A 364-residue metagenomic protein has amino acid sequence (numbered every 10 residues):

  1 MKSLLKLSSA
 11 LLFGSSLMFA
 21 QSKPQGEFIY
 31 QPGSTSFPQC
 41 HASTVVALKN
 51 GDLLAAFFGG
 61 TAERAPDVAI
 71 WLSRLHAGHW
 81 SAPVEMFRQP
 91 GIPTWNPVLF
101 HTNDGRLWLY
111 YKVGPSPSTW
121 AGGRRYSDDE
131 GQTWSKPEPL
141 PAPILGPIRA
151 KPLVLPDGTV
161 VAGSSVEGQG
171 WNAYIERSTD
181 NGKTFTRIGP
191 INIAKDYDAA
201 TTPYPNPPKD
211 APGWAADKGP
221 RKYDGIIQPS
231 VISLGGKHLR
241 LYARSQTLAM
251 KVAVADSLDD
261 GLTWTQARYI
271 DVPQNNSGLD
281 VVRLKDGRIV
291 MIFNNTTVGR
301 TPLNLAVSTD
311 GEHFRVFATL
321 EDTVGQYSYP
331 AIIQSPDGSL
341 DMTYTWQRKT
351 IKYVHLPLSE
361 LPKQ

Functional and structural regions predicted by a protein language model:
M1-S9: Bacterial N-terminal signal peptides that target proteins for export
A10-A20: Hydrophobic h-region of N-terminal signal peptides that target proteins for export in Gram-negative bacteria
Q21-Q364: Asp-box/BNR beta-propeller blade signature and adjacent active/binding-site loops in extracellular glycan-interacting
